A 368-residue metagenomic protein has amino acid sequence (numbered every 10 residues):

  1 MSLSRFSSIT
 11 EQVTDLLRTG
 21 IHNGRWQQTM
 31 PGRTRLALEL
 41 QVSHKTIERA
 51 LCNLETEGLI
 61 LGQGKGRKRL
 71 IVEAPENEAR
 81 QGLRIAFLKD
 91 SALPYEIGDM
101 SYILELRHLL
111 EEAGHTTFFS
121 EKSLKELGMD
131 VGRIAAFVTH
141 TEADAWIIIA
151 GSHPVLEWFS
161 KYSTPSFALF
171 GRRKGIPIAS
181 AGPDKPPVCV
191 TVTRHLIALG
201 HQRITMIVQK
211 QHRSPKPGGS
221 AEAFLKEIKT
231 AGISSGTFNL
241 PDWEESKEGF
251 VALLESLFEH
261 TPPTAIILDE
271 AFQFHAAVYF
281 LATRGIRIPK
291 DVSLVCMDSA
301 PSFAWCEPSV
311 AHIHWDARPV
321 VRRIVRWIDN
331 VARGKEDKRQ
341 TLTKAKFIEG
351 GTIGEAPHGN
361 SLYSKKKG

Functional and structural regions predicted by a protein language model:
M1-K45, R49-C52, E76-N77, E96-G98 (+1 more regions): Extreme N-terminal segment that seeds HTH/winged-HTH DNA-binding domains in transcriptional regulators
E11-T19, N23, R33, P75-A135 (+2 more regions): Amphipathic helical "hinge" segments at domain boundaries
V13, P177-I207, K247-E255, F274 (+1 more regions): Hydrophobic alpha-helical segments within soluble ligand-binding/sensing domains
L61, G66-A74: Minor-groove-contacting beta-hairpin "wing" of winged helix-turn-helix DNA-binding domains
A86-L88, H140-A150, T205-V208, L240 (+2 more regions): Periplasmic-binding protein-like
A150-V188, F272, D298-V310: Flexible loop/hinge segments that line or gate small-molecule binding clefts
V192-G236, R339-I353: An alpha-beta-alpha
L254-G368: Flexible loop/turn connectors
